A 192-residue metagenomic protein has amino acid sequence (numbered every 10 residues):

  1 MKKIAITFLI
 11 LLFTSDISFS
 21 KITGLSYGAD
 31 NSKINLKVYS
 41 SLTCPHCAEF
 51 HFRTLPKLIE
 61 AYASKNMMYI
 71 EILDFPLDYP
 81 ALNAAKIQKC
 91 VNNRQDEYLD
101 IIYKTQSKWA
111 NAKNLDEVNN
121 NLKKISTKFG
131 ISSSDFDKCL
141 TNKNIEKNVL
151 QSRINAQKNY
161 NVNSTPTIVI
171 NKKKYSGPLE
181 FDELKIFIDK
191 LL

Functional and structural regions predicted by a protein language model:
K2-L82, K123, T127, I145-Y160 (+1 more regions): Extracytoplasmic thiol/disulfide redox context detector
P76-S164, V169-D182, I186-L192: Cysteine-centric redox/oxidoreductase cores and disulfide-bonded domains
